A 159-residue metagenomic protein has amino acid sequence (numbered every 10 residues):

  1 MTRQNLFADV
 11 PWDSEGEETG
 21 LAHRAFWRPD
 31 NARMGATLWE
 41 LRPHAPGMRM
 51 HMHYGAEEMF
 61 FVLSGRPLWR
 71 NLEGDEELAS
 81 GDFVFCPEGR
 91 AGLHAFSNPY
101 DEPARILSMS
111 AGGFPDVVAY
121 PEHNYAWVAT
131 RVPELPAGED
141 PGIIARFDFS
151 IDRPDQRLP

Functional and structural regions predicted by a protein language model:
M1-R33, V117-P159: A short, N-terminal "cap"/entry segment at the start of jelly-roll beta-barrel domains of the cupin/DSBH fold
G20-R24, T37-H53: Conserved short histidine dyad/triad with adjacent acidic residue
R42-H44, P67, G89-G92: Short beta->alpha connector loops
G55-L68, L72-E73: Glycine- and acidic-residue-biased ligand/ion/polar-headgroup-sensing regions
L72-R90: Short acidic-glycine-tyrosine-enriched beta hairpin
E88-D116: Ligand-binding loop in jelly-roll beta-barrel domains
